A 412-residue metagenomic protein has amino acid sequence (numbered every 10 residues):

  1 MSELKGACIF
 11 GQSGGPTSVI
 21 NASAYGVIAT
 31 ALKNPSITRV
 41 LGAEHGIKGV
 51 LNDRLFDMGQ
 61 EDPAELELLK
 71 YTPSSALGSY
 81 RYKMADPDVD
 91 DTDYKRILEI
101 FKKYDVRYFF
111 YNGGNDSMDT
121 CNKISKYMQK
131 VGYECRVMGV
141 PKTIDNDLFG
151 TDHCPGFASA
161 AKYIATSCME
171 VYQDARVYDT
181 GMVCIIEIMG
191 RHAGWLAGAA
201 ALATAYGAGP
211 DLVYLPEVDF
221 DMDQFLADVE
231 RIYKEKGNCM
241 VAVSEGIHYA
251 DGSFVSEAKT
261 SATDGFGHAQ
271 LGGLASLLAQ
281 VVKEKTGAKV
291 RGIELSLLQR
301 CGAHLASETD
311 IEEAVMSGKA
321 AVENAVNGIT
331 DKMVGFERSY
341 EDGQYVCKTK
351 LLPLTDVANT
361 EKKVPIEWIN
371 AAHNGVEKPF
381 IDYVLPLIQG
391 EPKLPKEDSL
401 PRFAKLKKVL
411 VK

Functional and structural regions predicted by a protein language model:
M1, N52-R107, D116-S117, P155-F157 (+1 more regions): Glycine-rich oxoanion-binding loops at beta->alpha junctions
S2-L55: N-terminal phosphate-binding or glycine-rich loops at protein starts, especially the Walker A/P-loop of NTPases
L4-F10, L69-K83, K142-D152, D179-M182 (+1 more regions): Gly-rich Lys/Arg/Thr-decorated short loops/hinges at beta-loop-alpha junctions or inter-strand turns that position
S13-G15, A43-K48, R81-Y82, G114-N115 (+6 more regions): Short, ordered loop/turn segments at secondary-structure junctions
T17-V27, V50-L51, D93-K95, N115-K123 (+5 more regions): Short glycine/serine/threonine-rich phosphate/pyrophosphate-binding segments that cradle anionic phosphate groups
I100, Y108-G113, D119-E134, M138 (+1 more regions): Accessory alpha-helical/coil subdomains and C-terminal extensions that flank or cap enzyme catalytic cores
E257-K412: C-terminal non-catalytic interaction/assembly regions of soluble proteins
